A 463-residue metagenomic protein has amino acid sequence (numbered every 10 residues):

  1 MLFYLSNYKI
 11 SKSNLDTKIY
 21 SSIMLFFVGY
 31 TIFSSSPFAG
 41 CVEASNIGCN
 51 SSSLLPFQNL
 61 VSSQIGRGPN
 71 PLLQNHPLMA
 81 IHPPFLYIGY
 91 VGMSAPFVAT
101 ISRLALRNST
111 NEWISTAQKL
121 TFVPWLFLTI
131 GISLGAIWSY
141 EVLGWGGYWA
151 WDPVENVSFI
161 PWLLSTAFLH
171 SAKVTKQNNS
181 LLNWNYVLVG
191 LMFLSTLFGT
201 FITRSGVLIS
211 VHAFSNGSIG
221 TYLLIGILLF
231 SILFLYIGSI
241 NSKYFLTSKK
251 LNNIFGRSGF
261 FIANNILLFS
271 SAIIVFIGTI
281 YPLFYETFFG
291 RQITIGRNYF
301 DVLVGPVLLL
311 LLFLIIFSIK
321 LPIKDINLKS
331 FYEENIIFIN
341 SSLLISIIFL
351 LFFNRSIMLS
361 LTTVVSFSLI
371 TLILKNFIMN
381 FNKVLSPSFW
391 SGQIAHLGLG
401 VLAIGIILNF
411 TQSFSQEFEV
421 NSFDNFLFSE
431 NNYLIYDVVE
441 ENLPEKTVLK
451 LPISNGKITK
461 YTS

Functional and structural regions predicted by a protein language model:
M1-I19, I101-A117, F168-W184, S242-I254 (+2 more regions): Membrane-interfacial helix termini and the short, flexible loops that connect transmembrane helices in multi-pass
M1-K9, A95-L104, W162-A172, L310-S318 (+1 more regions): Central hydrophobic cores of alpha-helical transmembrane segments in multi-pass inner-membrane proteins across all
Y8-N59, S94-E112, T116-T129: Carboxylate/His-rich catalytic cores and anion/metal-binding grooves
I23, P153-I160, V189, T196 (+2 more regions): Contiguous transmembrane helix-bundle modules in multi-pass membrane proteins
P37-P83, L134-E155, I202-L224, K249-F255 (+2 more regions): Membrane-interface interhelical loops and short amphipathic "cap" helices that link adjacent transmembrane segments
P71-A105, S109: Structured secondary-structure scaffolds
G135-A136, G146-G147, P153-L194, F198: Conserved active-site neighborhood of enzyme catalytic/cofactor-binding cores
E430-S463: Extracytosolic and intramembrane catalytic regions of membrane-associated proteins in envelope/secretory systems
